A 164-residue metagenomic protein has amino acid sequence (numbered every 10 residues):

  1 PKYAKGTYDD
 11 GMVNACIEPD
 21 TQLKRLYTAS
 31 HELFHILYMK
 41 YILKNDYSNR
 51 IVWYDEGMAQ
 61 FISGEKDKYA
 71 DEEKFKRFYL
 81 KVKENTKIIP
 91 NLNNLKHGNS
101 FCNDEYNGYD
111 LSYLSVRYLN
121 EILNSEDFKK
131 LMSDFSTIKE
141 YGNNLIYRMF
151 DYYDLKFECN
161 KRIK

Functional and structural regions predicted by a protein language model:
P1-K44: Juxtacatalytic substrate-recognition/specificity segment
Y8, K24, T28, N45-S112 (+2 more regions): Acidic/His/Gly-enriched intrinsically disordered linker/tail segments that often contain short helix/coil "MoRF-like"
